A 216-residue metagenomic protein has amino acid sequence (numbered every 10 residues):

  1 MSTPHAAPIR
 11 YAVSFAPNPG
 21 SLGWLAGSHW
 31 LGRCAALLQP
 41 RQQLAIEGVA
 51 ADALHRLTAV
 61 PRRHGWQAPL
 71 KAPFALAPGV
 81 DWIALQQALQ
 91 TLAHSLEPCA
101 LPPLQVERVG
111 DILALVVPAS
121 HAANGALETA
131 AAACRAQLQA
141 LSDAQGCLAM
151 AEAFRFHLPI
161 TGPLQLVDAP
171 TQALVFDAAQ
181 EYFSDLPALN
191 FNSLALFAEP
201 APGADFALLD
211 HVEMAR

Functional and structural regions predicted by a protein language model:
M1-V109, G125-D185, A201-R216: Basic, often amphipathic N-terminal segments
A75, V116-A123: Short histidine-centered catalytic/ligand-binding loop motif
